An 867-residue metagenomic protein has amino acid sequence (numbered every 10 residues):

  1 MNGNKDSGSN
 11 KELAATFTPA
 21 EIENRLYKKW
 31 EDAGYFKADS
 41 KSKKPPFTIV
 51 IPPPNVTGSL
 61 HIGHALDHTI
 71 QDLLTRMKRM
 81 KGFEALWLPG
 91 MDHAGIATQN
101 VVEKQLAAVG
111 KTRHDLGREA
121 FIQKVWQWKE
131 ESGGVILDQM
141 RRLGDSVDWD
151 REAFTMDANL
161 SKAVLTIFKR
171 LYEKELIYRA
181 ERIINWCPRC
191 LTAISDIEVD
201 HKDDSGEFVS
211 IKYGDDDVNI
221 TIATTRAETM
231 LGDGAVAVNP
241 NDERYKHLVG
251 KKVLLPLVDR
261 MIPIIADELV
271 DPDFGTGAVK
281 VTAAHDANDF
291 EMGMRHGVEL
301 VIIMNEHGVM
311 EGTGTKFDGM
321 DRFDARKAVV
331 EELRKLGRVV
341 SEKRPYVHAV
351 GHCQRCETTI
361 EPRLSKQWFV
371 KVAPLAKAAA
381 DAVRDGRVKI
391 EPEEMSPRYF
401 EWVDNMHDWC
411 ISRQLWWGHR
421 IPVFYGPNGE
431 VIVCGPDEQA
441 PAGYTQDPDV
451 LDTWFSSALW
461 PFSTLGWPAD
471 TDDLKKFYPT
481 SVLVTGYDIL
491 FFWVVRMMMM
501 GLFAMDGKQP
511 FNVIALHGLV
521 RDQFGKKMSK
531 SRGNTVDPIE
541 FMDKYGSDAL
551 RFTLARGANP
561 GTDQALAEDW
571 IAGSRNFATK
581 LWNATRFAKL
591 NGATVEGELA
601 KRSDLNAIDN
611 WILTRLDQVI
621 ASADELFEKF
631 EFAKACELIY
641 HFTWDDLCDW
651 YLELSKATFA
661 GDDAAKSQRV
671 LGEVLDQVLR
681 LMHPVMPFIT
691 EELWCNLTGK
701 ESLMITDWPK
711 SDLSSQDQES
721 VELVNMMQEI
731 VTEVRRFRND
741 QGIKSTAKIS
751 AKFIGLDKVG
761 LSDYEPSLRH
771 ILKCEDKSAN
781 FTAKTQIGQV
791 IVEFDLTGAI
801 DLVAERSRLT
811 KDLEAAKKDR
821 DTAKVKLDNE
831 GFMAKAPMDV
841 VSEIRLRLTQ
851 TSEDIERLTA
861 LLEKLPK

Functional and structural regions predicted by a protein language model:
N2-K5, K11, T16, R25 (+12 more regions): Residue patterns forming the tRNA-binding/recognition surfaces of aminoacyl-tRNA synthetases and related DALR
G3, S210, E401-F455, L459 (+3 more regions): Feature 926 captures the class I aminoacyl-tRNA synthetase adenylation module centered on the KMSKS loop
E21-D39, N241-D242: Amphipathic alpha-helical blocks
D39-V102, V164, A223-T225, T229 (+5 more regions): N-terminal catalytic cores of NTP/NDP-binding nucleotidyl/phosphoryl-transfer enzymes
S42-K44, P52-P53, L86-Q99, E152-L160 (+4 more regions): Short, solvent-exposed turn/loop segments enriched in Gly/Ser/Thr/Pro and often Arg
R76-E84, Q105-R118, D138, R142-V147 (+17 more regions): Secondary-structure transition/capping motifs at alpha-helix termini and the adjoining loop/turn into the next element
E84, A227-H307, V330, R334 (+1 more regions): Catalytic alpha/beta core of large soluble enzyme barrels
R260-I265, P448-Y478, D645, D649-L652: Active-site-adjacent "gating/activation" loops or surface patches in catalytic cores
